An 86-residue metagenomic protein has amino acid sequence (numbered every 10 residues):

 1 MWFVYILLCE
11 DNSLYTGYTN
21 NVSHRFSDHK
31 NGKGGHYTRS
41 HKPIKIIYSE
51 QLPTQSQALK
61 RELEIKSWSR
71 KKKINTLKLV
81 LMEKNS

Functional and structural regions predicted by a protein language model:
M1-G34, R39-L52, S56-T76, V80-S86: GIY-YIG nuclease catalytic motif and its immediate N-terminal context
